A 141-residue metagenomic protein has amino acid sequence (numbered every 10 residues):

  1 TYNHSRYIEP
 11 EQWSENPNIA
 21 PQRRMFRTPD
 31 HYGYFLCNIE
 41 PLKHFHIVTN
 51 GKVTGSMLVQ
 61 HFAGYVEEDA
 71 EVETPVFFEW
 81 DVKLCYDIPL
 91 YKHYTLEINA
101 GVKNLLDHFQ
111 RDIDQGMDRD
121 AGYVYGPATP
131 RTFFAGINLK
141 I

Functional and structural regions predicted by a protein language model:
T1-F62: Gram-negative outer-membrane beta-barrel transporters
N3, N18, N50, Y65 (+4 more regions): Short, solvent-exposed micro-motifs at the edges of structured domains
S14-R24, V66-V72, D120-Y125: Extracellular loop and loop/strand-boundary signature of outer-membrane beta-barrel proteins
T28, E40-L42, E73-P75, Y91 (+1 more regions): Surface-exposed coil/turn segments at beta-strand junctions on protein surfaces, enriched
P29-G33, V76-W80, Y94, T129-F133: Residues that define the transmembrane beta-barrel architecture of outer-membrane proteins
F35, F45-T49, V82, L96-A100 (+1 more regions): Transmembrane beta-strands of outer-membrane beta-barrel proteins
V53-F62, Y86-I141: C-terminal beta-signal and adjacent terminal beta-strands/loops of Gram-negative outer-membrane beta-barrel proteins
V72-E79, I141: Outer-membrane beta-barrel transmembrane domain signature
